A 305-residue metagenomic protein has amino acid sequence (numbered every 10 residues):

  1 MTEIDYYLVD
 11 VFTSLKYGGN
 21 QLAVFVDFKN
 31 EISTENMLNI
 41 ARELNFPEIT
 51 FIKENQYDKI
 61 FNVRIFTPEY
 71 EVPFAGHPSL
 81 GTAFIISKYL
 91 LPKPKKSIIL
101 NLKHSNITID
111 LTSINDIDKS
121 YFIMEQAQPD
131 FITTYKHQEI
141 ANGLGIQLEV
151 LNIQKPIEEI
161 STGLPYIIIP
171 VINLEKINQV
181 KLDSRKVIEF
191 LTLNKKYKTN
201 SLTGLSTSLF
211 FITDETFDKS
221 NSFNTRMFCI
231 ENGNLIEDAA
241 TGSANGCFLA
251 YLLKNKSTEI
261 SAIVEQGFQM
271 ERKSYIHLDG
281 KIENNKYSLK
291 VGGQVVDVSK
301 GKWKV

Functional and structural regions predicted by a protein language model:
M1-F74, L80-V305: Active-site proximal loop and beta-alpha junction motif in alpha/beta enzyme cores
